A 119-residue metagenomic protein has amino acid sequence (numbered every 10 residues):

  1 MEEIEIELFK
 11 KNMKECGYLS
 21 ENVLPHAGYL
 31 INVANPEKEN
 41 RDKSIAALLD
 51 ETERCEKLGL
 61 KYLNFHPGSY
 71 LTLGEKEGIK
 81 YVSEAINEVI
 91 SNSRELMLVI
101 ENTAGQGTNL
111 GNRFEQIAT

Functional and structural regions predicted by a protein language model:
M1-P25, V33-D50: N-terminal pre-domain/capping segments
V33-T119: Active-site acidic/histidine proton-transfer and metal-coordination neighborhood in alpha/beta enzyme cores
